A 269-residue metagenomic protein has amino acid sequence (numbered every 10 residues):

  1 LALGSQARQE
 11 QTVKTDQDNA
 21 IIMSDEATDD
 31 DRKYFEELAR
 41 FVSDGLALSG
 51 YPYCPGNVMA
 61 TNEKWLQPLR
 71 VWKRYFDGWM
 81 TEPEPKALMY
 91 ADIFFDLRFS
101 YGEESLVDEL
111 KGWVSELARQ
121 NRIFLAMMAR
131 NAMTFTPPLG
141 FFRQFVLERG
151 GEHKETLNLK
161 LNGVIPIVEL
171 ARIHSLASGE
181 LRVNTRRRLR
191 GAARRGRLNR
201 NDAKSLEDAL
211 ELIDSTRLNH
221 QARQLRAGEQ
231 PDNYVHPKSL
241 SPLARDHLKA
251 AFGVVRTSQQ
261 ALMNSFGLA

Functional and structural regions predicted by a protein language model:
L1-A269: A nucleotide- and high-energy phosphate-metabolite-utilizing enzyme signature
